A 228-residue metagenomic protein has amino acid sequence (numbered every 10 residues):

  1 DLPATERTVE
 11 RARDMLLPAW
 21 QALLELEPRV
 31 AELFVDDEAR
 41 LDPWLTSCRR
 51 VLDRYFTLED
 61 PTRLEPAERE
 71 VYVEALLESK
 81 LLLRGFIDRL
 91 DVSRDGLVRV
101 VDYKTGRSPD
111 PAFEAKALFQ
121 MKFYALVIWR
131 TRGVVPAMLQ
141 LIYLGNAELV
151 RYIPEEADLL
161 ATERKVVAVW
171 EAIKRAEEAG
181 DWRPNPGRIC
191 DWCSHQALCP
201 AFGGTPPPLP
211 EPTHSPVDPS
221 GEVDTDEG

Functional and structural regions predicted by a protein language model:
D1-E6, D110-P111, G180-W182: Short, polar/flexible loop-turn hinges at active-site or ligand-entry regions and domain interfaces
D1-R69: A non-catalytic, helix-rich entry segment at domain boundaries
V9-L26, L76, N146-Y152, V217-T225: Short, mixed-charge aromatic SLiMs
W20, L52, F56, V73 (+2 more regions): Hydrophobic residues within well-ordered, non-membrane alpha-helices that form the packing/core of soluble catalytic
D42, T46-R49, L118-K122, G187-D191 (+1 more regions): Non-catalytic, well-ordered alpha-helical scaffold segments
L58, E78-S79, W182: Residues embedded in well-ordered secondary-structure elements
V71-A168: Mg2+/Mn2+-dependent nuclease catalytic core
D95, I128-G228: Metal-dependent nuclease catalytic regions and adjoining charged, substrate-binding loops involved in nucleic-acid end
